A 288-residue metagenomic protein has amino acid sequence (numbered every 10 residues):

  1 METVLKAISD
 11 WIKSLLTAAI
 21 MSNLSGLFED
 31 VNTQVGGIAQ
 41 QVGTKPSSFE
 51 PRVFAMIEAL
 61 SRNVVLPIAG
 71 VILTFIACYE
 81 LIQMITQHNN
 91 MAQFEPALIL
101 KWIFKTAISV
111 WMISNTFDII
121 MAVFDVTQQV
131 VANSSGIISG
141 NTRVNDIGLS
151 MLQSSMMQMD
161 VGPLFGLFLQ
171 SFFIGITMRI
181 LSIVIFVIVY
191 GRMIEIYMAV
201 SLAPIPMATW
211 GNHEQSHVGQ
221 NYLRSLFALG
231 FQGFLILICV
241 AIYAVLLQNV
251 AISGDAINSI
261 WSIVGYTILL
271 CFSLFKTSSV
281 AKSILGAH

Functional and structural regions predicted by a protein language model:
M1-I72, Q87-A97, A107-T177, S216-N221 (+2 more regions): Gly/Ser-rich, low-complexity
L66-Y79, I196: Hydrophobic alpha-helical transmembrane segments
T74-L81, S171-F173, V200-P204: Transmembrane alpha-helical segments of multi-pass small-molecule transport proteins
F75, I120, F124-T127, V184-V187 (+3 more regions): Membrane-embedded alpha-helices of multi-pass transport/permease systems
L81-F94, S182-F186, E214-Q215: Membrane-water interface regions at transmembrane-helix termini and the short interhelical loops of multi-pass membrane
Q83-T86, K105-I108, A199: Sec-exported extracytoplasmic/periplasmic mature domains
S182-V189, M193-I196, V200-C239: Extended serine/threonine-enriched, polar tracts that run as long, contiguous segments within proteins
